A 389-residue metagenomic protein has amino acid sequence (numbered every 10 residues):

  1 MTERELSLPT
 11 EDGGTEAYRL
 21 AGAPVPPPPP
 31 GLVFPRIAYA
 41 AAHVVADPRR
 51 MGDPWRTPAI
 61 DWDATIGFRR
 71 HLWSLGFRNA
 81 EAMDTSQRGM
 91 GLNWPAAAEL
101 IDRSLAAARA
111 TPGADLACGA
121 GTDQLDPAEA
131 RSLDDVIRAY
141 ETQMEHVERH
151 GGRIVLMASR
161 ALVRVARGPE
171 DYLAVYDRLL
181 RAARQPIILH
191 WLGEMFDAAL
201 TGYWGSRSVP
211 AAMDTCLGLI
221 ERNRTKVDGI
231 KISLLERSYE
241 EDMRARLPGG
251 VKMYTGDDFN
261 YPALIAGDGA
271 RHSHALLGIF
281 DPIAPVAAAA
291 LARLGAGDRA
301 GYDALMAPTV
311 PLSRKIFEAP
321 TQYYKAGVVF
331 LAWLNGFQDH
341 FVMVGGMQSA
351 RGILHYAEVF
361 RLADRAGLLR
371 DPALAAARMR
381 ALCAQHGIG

Functional and structural regions predicted by a protein language model:
T2-L8, A263-G389: Structured C-terminal cap/extension of enzyme domains
E3-P210, G346-A350, L354, A366-G389: Active-site beta->alpha loop and helix N-cap motifs at the rims of alpha/beta catalytic domains
A41-A46, L75-E81, H150-I154, T215-L219 (+4 more regions): Short amphipathic alpha-helical segments, especially helix-boundary/capping motifs
Y140, V147, A212, N223 (+3 more regions): Generic hydrophobic, helix-prone segments enriched in Leu/Val/Ile
R153, S159-L173, R178, I188 (+4 more regions): Long hydrophobic alpha-helices with heptad-repeat/coiled-coil character
P186-Y324: Catalytic alpha/beta core domains of metabolic enzymes, predominantly
